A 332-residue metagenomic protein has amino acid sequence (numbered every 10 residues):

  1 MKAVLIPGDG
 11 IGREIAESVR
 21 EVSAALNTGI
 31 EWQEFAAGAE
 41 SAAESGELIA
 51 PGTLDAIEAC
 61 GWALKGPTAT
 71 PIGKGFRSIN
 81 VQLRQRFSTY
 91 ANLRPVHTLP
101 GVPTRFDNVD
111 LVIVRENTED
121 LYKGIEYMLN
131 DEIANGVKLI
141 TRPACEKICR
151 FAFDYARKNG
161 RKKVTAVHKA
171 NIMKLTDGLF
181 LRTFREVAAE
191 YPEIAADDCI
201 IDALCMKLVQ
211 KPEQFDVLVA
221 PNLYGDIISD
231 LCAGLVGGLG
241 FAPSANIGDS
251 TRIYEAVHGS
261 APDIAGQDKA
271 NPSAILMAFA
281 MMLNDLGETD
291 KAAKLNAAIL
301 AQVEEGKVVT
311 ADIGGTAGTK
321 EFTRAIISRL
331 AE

Functional and structural regions predicted by a protein language model:
K2-G8, A63-P67, V164-A170, A278-N284: Short glycine-rich or small-residue beta-strand-to-loop segments that form or flank ligand, phosphate, metal/Fe-S
V4-L26, N130-D202, Q214: Glycine-rich phosphate/diphosphate-binding loop of Rossmann-like nucleotide-binding domains
D9-G12, G61, V114, A152 (+5 more regions): Buried hydrophobic positions in well-ordered alpha/beta secondary-structure cores of metabolic enzymes
V19, S23, F184, L208 (+2 more regions): Buried hydrophobic packing segments
I30-G52, L208: N-terminal beta-loop-helix "entrance" segment that forms/cooperates in small-molecule cofactor or anionic ligand
E31-Q33, N159-H168, Y191-C199, E288-N296 (+1 more regions): Flexible, glycine/charged-enriched surface loops at secondary-structure junctions
A39-A43, K207-K307: Glycine-rich phosphate/nucleotide-binding loop
A42-N135, L223: N-terminal glycine-rich phosphate/adenylate-binding segment common to multiple enzyme folds
